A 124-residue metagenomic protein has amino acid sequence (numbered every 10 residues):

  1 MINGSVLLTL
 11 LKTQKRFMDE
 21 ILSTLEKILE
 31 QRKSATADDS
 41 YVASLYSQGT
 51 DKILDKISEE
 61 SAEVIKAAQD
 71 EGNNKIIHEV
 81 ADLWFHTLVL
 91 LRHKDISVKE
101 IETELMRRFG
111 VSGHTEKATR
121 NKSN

Functional and structural regions predicted by a protein language model:
M1-V80, W84-N124: Flexible "arm" and connector segments at domain edges
